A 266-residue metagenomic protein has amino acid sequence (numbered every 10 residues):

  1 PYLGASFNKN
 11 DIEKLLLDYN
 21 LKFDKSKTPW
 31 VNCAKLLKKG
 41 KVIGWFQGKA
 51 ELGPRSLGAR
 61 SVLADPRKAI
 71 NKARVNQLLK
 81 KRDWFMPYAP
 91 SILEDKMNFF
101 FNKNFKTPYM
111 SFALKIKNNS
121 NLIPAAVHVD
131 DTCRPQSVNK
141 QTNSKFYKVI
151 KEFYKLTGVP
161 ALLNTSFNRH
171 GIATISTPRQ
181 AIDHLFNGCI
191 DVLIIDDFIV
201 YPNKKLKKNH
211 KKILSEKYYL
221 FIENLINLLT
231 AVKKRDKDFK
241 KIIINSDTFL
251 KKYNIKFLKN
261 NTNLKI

Functional and structural regions predicted by a protein language model:
P1-I266: Flexible beta->alpha loop and helix N-cap segments adjacent to enzyme active/binding sites
